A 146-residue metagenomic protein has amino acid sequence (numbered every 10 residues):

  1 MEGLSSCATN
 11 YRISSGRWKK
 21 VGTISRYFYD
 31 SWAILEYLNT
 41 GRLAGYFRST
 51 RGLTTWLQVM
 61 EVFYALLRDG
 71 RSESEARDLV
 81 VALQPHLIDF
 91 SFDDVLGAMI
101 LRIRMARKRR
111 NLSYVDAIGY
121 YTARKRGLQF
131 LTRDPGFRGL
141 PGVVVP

Functional and structural regions predicted by a protein language model:
M1-T55, A65-D78: Short, well-structured N-terminal submotif of metal-dependent ribonuclease cores
L4, Y11, S15-W18, I88-Q129: Active-site neighborhoods of divalent-metal-dependent phosphate/nucleic-acid chemistry enzymes
W32, W56, F92, D134-P135: Alpha-helix N-cap/helix-start capping motif
I34-L35, V59, F137-R138: A generic structural signal for short hydrophobic patches within well-formed alpha-helices
T50-T54, P85-H86, L140-P146: Active-site regions of enzymes building and remodeling cell-envelope glycoconjugates
L57-D93, M99: Active-site-proximal, substrate-binding regions of enzyme catalytic domains and RNA-binding/basic surfaces
K125-P146: A generic hydrophobic-segment detector
